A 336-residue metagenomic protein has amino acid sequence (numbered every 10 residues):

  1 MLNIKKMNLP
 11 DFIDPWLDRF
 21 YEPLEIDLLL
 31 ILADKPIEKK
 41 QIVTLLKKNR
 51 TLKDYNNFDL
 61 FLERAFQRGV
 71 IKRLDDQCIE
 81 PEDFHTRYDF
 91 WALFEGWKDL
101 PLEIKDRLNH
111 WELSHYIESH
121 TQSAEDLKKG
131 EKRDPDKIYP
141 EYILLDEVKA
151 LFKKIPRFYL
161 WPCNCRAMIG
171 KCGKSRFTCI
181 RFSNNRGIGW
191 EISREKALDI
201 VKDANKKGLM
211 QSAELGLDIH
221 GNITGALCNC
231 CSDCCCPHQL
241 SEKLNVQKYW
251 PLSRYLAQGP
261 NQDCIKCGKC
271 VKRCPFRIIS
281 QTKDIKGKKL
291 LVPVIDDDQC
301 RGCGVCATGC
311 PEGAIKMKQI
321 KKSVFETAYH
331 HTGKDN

Functional and structural regions predicted by a protein language model:
L2-D27: Short alpha-helical segments that sit at the start of domains
W16-R19, L52-D54, I79-P81, E214-I223 (+5 more regions): Ferredoxin-like iron-sulfur electron-transfer modules
L32-P36, C264: Short helix-to-turn junction characteristic of helix-turn-helix DNA-binding domains, especially the helix
K35-N49: Short acidic, hydrophobic short linear motifs in intrinsically disordered regions
T51-Q67: Short amphipathic alpha-helical interaction segments
E63-Q77, I279-S280, I315-K316: A short, conserved structural fragment
P81-I117: Short, amphipathic alpha-helical interaction segments positioned at domain boundaries
W111-L256: Catalytic cores of enzyme domains
